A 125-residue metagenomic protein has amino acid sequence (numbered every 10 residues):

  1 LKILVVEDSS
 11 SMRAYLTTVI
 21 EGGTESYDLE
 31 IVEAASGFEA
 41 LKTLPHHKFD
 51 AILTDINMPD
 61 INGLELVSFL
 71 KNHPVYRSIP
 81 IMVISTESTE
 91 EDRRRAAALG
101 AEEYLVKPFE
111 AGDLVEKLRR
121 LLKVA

Functional and structural regions predicted by a protein language model:
E7: Conserved acidic carboxylate
S10-V32: Two-component/phosphorelay signaling modules centered on CheY-like receiver
E33-A51, R94: Acidic, metal-coordinating helix/loop segments flanking the phosphotransfer/catalytic sites of two-component signaling
D55, S85: Active-site residues of response regulator receiver
M58: Receiver (REC) domain active-site loop signature in two-component systems and cognate sites in sensor histidine kinases
F109-L118: C-terminal output helix
